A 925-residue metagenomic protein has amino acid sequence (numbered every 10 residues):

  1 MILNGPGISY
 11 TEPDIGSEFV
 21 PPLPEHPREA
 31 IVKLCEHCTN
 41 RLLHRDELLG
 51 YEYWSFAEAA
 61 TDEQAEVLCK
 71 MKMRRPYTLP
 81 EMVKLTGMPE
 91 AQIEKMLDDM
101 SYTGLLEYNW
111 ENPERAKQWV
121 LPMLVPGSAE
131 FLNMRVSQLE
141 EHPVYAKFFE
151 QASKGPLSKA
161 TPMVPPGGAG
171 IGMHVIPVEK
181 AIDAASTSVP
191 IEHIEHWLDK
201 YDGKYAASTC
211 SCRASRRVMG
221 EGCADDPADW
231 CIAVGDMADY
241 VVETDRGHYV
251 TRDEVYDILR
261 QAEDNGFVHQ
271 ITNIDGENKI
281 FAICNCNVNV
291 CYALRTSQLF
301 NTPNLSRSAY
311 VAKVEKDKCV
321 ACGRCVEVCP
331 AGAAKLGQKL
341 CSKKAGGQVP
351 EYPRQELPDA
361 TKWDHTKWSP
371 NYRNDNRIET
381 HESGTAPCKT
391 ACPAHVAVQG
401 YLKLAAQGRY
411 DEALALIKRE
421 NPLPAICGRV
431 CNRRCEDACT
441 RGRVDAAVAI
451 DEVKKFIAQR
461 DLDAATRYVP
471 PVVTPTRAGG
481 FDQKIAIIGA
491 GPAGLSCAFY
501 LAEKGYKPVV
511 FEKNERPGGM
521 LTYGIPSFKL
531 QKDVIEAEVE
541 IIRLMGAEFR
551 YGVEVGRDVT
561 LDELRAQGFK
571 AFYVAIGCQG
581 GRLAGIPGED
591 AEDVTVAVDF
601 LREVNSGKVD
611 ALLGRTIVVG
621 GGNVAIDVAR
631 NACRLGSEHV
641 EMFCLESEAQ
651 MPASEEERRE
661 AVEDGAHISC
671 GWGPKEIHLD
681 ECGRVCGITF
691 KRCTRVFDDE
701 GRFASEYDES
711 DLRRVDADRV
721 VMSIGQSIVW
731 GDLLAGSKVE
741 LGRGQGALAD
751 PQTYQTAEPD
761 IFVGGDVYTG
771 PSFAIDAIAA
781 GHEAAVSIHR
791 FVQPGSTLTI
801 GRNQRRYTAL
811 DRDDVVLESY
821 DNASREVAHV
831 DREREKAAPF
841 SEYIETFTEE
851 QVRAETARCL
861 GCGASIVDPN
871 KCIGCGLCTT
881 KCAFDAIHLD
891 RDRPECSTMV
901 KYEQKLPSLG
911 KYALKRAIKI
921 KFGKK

Functional and structural regions predicted by a protein language model:
K33-C35, F56-A57, H196-D199, G203-V320 (+13 more regions): Ferredoxin-type iron-sulfur electron-transfer modules and their immediate structural context
R74-T86: Short acidic, hydrophobic short linear motifs in intrinsically disordered regions
T86-Y102: Short amphipathic alpha-helical interaction segments
S101-N112, A334-K335, I887: A short, conserved structural fragment
R115-K154: Short, amphipathic alpha-helical interaction segments positioned at domain boundaries
V396-Q399, A405-A406, A447-D451, I487-V555 (+5 more regions): Beta1-alpha1 glycine-rich phosphate/pyrophosphate-binding loop at the start of Rossmann-like nucleotide-binding domains
I457-A478, K504, A537-R557, G581-L635 (+1 more regions): Glycine-rich dinucleotide-binding loop and its adjacent helix/turn
D533-R582, T595-L612, R634-G744: A Rossmann-like FAD-binding core segment of flavoenzymes
